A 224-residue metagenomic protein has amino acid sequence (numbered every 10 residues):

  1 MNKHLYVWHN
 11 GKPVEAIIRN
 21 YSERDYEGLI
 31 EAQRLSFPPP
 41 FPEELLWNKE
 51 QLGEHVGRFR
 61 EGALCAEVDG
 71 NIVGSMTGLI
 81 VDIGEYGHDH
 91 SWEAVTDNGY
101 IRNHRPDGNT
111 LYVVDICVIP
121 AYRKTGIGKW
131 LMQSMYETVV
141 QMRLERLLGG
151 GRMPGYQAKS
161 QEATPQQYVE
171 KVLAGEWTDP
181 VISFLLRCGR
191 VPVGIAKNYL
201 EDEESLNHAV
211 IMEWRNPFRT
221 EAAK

Functional and structural regions predicted by a protein language model:
V14-A16, N71-S75, L111: Glycine-rich phosphate/pyrophosphate-binding loop shared by adenosine-nucleotide-utilizing enzymes
A16-L29: A short beta-loop-alpha structural element at the N-terminal edge of CoA-dependent acyl/N-acetyltransferase catalytic
N20, E31-L46, R219: Helix-loop element at the rim of GNAT/NAT acetyltransferase active sites that forms part of the acceptor-substrate
Y21, I116-V118: Hydrophobic adenine-recognition pocket in adenosine-nucleotide-binding enzymes
F41-V68, I72-I83, V95-R102: Active-site rim helix/loop that mediates acceptor-substrate recognition in acyltransferases
M76-D115, W130-Q133, M153-P180, L186 (+1 more regions): Conserved acyl-donor/pantetheine-binding loop and adjacent beta-alpha core of acyl/acetyltransferases and related
V118, K124-V139, L148-G149: Conserved acetyl-CoA-binding loop-helix of GNAT-fold acetyltransferases
L144, L186-I195: Conserved acetyl-CoA-binding loop of GNAT-fold acetyltransferases
